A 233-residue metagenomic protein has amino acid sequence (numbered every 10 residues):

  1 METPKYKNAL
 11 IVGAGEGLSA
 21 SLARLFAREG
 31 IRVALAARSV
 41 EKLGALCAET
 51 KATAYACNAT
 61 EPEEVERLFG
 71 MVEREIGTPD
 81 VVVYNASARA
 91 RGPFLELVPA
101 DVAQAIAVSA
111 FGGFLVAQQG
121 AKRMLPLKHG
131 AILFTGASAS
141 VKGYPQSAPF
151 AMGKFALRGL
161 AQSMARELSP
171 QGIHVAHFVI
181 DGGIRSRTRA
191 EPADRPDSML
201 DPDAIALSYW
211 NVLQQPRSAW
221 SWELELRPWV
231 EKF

Functional and structural regions predicted by a protein language model:
Y6-K7, T78-P79, P93, M124-A137 (+1 more regions): Active-site loop of short-chain dehydrogenase/reductase
G15-E16: Conserved glycine-rich cofactor-binding loop
A56-R67, P99: The beta1-alpha1 cofactor-binding region of Rossmann-like NAD(H)/NADP(H)-dependent oxidoreductases
P93-F94, D101-A103: Substrate-binding pocket helix/loop in short-chain dehydrogenase/reductase
A117-Q118, Q162: A short, exposed helix-loop element centered on a Lys and neighboring polar residues
A131-A156, A161-Q162, R166-S169, I184: Catalytic loop of short-chain dehydrogenase/reductase
P170-R185, E191-F233: C-terminal helical subdomain
